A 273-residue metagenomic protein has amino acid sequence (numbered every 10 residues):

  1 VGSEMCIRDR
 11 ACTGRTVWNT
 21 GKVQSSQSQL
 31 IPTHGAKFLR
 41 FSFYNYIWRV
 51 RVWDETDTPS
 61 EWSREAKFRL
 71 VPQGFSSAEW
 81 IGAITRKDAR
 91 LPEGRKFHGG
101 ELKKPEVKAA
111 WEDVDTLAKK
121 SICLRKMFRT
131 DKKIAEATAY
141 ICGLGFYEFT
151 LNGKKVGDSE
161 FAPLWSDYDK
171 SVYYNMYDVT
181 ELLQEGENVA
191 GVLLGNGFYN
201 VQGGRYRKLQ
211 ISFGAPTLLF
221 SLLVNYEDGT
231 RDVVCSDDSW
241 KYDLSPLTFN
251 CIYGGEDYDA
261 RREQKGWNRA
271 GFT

Functional and structural regions predicted by a protein language model:
V1-I7: Short, small-residue-biased leader/transition segments that mark boundaries at the very start of proteins
T13-G21, P59-E65: Short Trp-Ser/Thr-centered turn/loop motifs at beta-strand boundaries
V17, V23-T33: Blade-loop segments of beta-propeller domains
Q27-I31, N45-R49, D54-T56, E65-G74 (+2 more regions): Accessory beta-strand-rich segments of carbohydrate-active enzymes
E65-F128: Non-catalytic, glycine-rich low-complexity segments
G271-T273: Flexible inter-domain linker/hinge segments
